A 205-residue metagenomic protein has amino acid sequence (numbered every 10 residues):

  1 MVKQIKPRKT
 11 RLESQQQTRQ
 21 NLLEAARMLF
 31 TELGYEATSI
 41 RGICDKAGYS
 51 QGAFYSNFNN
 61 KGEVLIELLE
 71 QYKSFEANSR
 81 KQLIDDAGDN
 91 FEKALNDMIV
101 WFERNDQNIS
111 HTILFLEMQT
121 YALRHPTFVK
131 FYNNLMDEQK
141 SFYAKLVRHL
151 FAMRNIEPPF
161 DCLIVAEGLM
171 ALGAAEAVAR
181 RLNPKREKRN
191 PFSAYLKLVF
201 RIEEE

Functional and structural regions predicted by a protein language model:
M1-Q16, E205: N-terminal intrinsically disordered/low-complexity leader segments
V2, N21, A25-E63, E67: Helix-turn-helix
S14-A26, I43, L68-Y72, E76 (+1 more regions): Generic hydrophobic, amphipathic alpha-helix propensity
N59-E63, E67, S74, D85-D89 (+4 more regions): Residues in soluble alpha-helical coiled-coils and helical-bundle/repeat scaffolds
E67, K81-T112, C162-L169: Hydrophobic alpha-helical connector segments
A77, K81-Q82, Q107-I113, P126-M153 (+2 more regions): Amphipathic alpha-helical packing segments from all-alpha helical-bundle domains
V100-D106, L114-R124, V199: Helix-loop "lid/cap" segments that line or gate small-molecule binding pockets
V129-N133, D137, A152-F200: Hydrophobic/aromatic-rich alpha-helical bundle segments in the mid-to-C-terminal region
